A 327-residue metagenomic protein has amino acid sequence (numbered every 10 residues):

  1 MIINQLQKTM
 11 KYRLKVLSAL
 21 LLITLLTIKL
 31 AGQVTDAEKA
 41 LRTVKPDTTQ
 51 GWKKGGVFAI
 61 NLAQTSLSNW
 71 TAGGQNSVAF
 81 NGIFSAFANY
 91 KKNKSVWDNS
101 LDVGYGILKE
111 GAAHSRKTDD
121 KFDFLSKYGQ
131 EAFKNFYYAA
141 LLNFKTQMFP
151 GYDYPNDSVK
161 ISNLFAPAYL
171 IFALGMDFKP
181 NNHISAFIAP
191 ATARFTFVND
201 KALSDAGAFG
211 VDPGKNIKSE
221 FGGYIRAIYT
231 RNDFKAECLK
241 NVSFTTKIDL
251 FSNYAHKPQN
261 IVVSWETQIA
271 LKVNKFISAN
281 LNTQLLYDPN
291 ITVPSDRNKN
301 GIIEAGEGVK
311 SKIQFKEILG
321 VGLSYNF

Functional and structural regions predicted by a protein language model:
I28-V57: Sec-dependent signal peptide cleavage junction
V44-K53, N89-W97, E131-A139, H183-A186 (+2 more regions): Short loop/turn motifs that connect adjacent beta-strands in outer-membrane beta-barrel proteins
K54-F58, W97-L101, Y138-L142, L170 (+6 more regions): Transmembrane beta-strands of outer-membrane beta-barrel proteins
G56, I60-L62, G82-Y90, F124-Q130 (+7 more regions): Residues on the lipid-exposed face of transmembrane beta-strands in outer-membrane beta-barrel proteins
I60-S66, K92-K94, V103-K109, F144-P150 (+5 more regions): Transmembrane beta-strands of outer-membrane beta-barrel pores
L67-A72, G111-S115, G151-D157, V198-D205 (+2 more regions): Outer-membrane beta-barrel translocator domains and adjoining extracellular loop/strand segments of Gram-negative
S68-G74, K109-H114, D157-S162, F209-K215 (+2 more regions): Extracellular loop and loop/strand-boundary signature of outer-membrane beta-barrel proteins
I313-F327: Outer-membrane beta-barrel "beta-signal"
